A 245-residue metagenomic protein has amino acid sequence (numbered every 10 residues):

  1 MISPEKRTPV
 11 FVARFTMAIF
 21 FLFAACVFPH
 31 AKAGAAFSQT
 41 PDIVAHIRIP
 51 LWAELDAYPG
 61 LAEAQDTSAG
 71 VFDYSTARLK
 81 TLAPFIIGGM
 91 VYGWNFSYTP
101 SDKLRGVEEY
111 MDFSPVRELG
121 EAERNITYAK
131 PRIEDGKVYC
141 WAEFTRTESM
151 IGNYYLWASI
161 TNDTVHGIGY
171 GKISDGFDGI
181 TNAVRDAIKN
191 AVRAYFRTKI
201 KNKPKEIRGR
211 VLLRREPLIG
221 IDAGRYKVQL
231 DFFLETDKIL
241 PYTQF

Functional and structural regions predicted by a protein language model:
M1-V12: N-terminal secretory signal peptides that target proteins for export/translocation
I2-P4, C26-F245: Domain-level marker for long, solvent-exposed, non-transmembrane regions
T16-A25: Bacterial N-terminal signal peptides
